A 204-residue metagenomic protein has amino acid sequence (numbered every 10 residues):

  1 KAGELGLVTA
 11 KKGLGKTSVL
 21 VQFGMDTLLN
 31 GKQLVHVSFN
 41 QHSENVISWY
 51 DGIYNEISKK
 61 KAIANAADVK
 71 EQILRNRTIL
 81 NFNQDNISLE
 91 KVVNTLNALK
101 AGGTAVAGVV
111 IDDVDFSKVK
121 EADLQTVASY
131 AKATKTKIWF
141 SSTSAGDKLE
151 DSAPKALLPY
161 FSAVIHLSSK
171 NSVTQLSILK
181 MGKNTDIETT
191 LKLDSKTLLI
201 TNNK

Functional and structural regions predicted by a protein language model:
K1-G3: Phosphate-binding P-loop
G6-T9: Short hydrophobic/aromatic beta-strand immediately N-terminal to the Walker A/P-loop
K12: The conserved Walker
G15: Conserved glycine(s) of the Walker
S18-Q84: Conserved P-loop
R77-A133: Phosphate-binding/switch loop-helix module in NTP-utilizing enzymes
V110-D112, T136-A145: Structural recognition of the conserved hydrophobic beta-strand(s) that form the central parallel beta-sheet of P-loop
T143-K204: Phosphate-binding/switch region of NTP-binding enzymes
